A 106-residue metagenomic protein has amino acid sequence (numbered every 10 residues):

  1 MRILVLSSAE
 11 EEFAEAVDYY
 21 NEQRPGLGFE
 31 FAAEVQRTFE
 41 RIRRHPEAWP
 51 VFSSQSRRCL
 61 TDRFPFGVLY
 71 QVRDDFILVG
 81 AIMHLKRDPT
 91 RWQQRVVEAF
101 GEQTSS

Functional and structural regions predicted by a protein language model:
M1-A32, S106: Arg/Lys-rich, positively charged N-terminal/basic patches that mediate binding to nucleic acids
F13, R24, F39-P46: Short amphipathic alpha-helical segments enriched in hydrophobics
R24, P46-S53, R87-T90: Short, charge-rich, low-complexity interaction segments located in flexible loops at or near secondary-structure
A32, Q36-F39: Short, well-structured alpha-helical segments
R37, R44-L78, I82: Basic/aromatic recognition patch in beta-strand/loop cores that engages polyanionic ligands
G67, Q71-S106: Enriched for short, Lys/Arg-rich terminal
